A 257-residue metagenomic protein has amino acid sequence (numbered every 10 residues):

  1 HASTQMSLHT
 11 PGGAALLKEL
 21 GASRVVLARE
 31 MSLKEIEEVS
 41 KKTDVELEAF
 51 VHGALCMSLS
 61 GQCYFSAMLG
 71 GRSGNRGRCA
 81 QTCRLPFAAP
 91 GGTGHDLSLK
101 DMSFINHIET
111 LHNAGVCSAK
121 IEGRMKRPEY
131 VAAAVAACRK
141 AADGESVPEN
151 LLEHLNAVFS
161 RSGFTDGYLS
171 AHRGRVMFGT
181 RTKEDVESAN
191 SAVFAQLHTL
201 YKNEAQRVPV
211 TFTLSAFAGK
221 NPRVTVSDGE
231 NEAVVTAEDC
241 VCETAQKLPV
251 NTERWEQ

Functional and structural regions predicted by a protein language model:
H1-L16: N-terminal active-site wall of soluble small-molecule enzyme domains
A15-Q257: Surface-exposed amphipathic alpha-helical tracts and adjacent flexible/coil segments at the periphery of soluble enzymes
